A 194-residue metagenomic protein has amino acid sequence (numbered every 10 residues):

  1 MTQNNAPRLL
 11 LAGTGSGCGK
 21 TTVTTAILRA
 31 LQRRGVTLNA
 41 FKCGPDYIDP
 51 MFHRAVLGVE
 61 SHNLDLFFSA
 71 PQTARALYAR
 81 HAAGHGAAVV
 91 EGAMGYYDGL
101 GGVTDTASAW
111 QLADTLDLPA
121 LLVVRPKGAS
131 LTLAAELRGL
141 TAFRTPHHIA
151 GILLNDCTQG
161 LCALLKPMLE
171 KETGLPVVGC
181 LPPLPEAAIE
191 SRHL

Functional and structural regions predicted by a protein language model:
T2-C18, T22, L28-L116, V124-G151 (+1 more regions): ATP-dependent carboxylate-amine ligase catalytic core
Y78-A79, P167-M168, A187-L194: Short, surface-exposed amphipathic charged segments that create phosphate/polyanion-binding patches used for binding
A120-V123, V178-G179: Short hydrophobic alpha-helical runs that function as membrane-insertion/retention elements
L161-T173: Conserved anion/nucleotide-ligand pocket segment
G174-I189: Beta-strand-loop-alpha "switch" segments that mediate conformational coupling across diverse proteins
